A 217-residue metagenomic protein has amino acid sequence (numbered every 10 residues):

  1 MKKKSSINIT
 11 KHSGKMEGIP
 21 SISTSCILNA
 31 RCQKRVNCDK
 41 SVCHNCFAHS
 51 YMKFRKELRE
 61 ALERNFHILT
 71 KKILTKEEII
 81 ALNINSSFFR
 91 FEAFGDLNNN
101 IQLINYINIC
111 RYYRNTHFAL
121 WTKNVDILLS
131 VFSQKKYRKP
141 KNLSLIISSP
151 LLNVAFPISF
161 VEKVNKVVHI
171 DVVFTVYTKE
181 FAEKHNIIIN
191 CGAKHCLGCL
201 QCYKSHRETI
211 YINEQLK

Functional and structural regions predicted by a protein language model:
M1-K217: Class I S-adenosyl-L-methionine
